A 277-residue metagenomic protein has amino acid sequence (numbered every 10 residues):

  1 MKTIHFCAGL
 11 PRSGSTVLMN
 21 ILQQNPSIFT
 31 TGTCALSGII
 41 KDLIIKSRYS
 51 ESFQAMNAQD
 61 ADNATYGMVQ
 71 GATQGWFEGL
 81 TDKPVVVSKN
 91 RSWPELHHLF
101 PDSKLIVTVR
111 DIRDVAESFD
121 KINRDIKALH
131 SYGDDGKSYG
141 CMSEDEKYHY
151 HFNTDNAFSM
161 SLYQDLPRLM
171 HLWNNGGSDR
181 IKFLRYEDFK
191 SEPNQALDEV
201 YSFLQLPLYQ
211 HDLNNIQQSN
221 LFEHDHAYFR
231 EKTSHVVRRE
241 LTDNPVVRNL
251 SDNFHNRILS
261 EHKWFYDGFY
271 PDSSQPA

Functional and structural regions predicted by a protein language model:
M1-G75, Y139: PAPS-dependent sulfotransferase catalytic core
M1-H5, W173-N174, S202-A277: PAPS-dependent sulfotransferases, especially Golgi type II membrane carbohydrate sulfotransferases
H5, F29, K104-V107, K182-L184: Hydrophobic/aromatic beta-strand patches that form the interior of the parallel beta-sheet core in alpha/beta enzyme
A8, V87-N90, V109-R110, Y186: Short His-Asn-centered micro-motif
N25, F100, S178: Acidic-histidine catalytic/liganding microenvironments
M68-L96: Glycine-rich phosphate-binding loop used to anchor ATP phosphates in small-molecule kinases, encompassing both
L96-I122: Conserved phosphate-donor/acceptor-positioning beta-strand/loop module used by diverse small-molecule
E117-F203: PAPS-dependent sulfotransferase catalytic domain
